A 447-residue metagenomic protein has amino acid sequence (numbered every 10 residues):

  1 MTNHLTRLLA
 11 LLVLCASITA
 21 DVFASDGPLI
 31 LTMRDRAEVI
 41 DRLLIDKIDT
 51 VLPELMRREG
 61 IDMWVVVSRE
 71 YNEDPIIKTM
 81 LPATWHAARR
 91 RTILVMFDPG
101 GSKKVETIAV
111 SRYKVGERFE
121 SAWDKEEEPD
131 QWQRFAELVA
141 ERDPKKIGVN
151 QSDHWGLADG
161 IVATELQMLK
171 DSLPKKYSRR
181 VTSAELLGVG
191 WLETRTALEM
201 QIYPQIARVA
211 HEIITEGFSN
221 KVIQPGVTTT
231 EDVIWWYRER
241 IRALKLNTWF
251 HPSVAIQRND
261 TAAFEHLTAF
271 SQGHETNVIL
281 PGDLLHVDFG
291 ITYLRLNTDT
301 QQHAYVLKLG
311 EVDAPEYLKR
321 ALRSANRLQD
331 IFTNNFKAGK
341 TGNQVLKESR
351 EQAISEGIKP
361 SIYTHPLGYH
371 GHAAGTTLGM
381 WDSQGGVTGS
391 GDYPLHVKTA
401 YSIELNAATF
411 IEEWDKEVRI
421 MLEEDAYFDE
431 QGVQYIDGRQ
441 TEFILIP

Functional and structural regions predicted by a protein language model:
M1-L9: Bacterial N-terminal signal peptides that target proteins for export
T2-N3, A20, S25: Intrinsic-disorder/low-complexity regions
L9-D21: Bacterial N-terminal signal peptides
S25-P447: Active-site neighborhoods and metal-handling regions in enzymes and metal-associated proteins
